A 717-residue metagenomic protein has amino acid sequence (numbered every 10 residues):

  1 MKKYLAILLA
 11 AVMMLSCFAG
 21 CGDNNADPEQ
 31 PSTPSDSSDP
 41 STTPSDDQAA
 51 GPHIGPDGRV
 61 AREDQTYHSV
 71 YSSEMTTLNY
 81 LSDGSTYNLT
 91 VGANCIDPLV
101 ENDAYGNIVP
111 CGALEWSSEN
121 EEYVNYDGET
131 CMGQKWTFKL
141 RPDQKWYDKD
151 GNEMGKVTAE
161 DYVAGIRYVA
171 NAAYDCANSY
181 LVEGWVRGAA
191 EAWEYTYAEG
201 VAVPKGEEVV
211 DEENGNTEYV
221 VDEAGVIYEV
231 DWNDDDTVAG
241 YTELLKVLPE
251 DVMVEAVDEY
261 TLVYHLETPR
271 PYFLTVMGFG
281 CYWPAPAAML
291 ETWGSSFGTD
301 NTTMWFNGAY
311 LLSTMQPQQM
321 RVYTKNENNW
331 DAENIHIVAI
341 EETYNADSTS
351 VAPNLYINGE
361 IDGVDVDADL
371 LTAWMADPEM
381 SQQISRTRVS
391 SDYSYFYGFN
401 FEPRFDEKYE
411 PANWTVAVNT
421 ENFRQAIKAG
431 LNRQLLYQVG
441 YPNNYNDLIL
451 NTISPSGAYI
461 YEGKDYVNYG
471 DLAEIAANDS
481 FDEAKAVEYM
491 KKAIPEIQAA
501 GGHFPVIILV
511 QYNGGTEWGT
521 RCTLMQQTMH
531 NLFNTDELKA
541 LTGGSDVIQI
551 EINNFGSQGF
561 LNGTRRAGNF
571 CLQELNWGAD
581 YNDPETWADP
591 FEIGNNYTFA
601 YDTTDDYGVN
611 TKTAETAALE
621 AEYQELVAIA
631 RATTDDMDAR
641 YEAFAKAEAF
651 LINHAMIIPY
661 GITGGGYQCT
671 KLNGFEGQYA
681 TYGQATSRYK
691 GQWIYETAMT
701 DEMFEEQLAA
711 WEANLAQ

Functional and structural regions predicted by a protein language model:
S16-G20: C-terminal motif of bacterial Sec signal peptides marking the signal peptidase cleavage site
H68-E129, W305: N-terminal lobe/hinge region of extracytoplasmic solute-binding protein
A104, D222-D251, E255-Y260, H265-E341 (+2 more regions): Gly/Pro-rich hinge or "lid" segments in bacterial periplasmic/extracellular proteins
E115-Y228, V263, A352-L355, N413-N419 (+1 more regions): Aromatic- and charge-enriched surface segment that lines or borders ligand/interaction sites
M154, T158-A164, E259-H265, A309 (+6 more regions): Alpha-helical secondary-structure segments
S313-T324, E341-K408, Q434, Q438-G440: Extracellular/periplasmic solute-recognition and catalytic clefts
P317, A476-A579, M637, G665: Ligand/substrate-recognition segments at binding pockets and active sites
M320, A426-V467, T516-Q527, G563-Q717: Detector for C-terminal structural segments
